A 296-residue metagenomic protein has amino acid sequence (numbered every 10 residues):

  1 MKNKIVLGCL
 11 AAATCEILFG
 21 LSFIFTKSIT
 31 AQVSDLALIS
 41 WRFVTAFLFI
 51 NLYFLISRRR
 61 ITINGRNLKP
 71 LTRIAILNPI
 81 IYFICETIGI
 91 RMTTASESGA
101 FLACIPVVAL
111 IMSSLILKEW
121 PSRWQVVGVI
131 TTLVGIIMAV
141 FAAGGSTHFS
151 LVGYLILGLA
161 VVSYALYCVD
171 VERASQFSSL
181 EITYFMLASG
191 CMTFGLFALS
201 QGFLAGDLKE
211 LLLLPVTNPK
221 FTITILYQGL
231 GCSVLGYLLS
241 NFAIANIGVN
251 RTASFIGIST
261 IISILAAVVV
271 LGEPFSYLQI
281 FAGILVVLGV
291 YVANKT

Functional and structural regions predicted by a protein language model:
M1-S40, S146-R173, L196: Glycine-/small-residue-enriched transmembrane alpha-helix faces in small-molecule transporters and effluxers
V6-A11, A37-L52, G128-V134, V152-I156 (+1 more regions): Hydrophobic alpha-helical transmembrane segments of multi-pass integral membrane proteins, especially transporters
E16, I39-W41, F83, E97-C104 (+2 more regions): Helix-helix packing/entry segments at the starts of transmembrane helices
L18, S22-F23, N51-L102, M138 (+1 more regions): Specific transmembrane alpha-helical segments of multi-pass solute transporters/efflux pumps, especially DMT/EamA
L21, F25-S28, Q32, A46-N64 (+4 more regions): Membrane-interface helix-cap regions at the ends of transmembrane helices in multi-pass membrane proteins
I29, L38, R42, G89 (+7 more regions): Hydrophobic/aromatic residues within transmembrane alpha-helices of multi-pass small-molecule transporters
A37-L48, L77-N78, E86-V126, A160 (+1 more regions): Specific alpha-helical transmembrane segments that line the substrate/conduction pathway and gating interfaces
I50, M112, P121-A143, G153 (+4 more regions): Hydrophobic transmembrane alpha-helices of multi-pass small-molecule transport proteins
